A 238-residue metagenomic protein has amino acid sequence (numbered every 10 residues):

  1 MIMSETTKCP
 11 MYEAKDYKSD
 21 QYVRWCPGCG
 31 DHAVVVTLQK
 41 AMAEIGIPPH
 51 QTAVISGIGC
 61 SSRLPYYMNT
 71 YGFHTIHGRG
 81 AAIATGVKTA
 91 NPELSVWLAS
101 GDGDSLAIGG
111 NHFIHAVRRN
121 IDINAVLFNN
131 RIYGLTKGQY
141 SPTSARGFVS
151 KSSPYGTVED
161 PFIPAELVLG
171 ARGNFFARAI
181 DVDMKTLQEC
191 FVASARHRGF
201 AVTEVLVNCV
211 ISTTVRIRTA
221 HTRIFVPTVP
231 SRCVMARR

Functional and structural regions predicted by a protein language model:
I2-Q21: Cofactor-/ligand-binding subdomain signature composed of acidic, glycine-rich, tryptophan-containing flexible loops
I2-S4, L38-I55, N91-E93, G110-I121: Long, contiguous secondary-structure blocks with strong helical propensity
K15-I76: Active-site diphosphate/adenylate-binding microenvironment
Y17-K18, P27, I45-P49, T75 (+5 more regions): Solvent-exposed alpha-helices and their adjacent loops that cap or buttress functional pockets in soluble metabolic
G30, V34, R79-I83, D160-P164: Catalytic-loop motifs flanking and including active-site residues across diverse enzymes
T52, L94-V96, G199-V205: Generic beta-sheet signal
I58-G134: Thiamine diphosphate
A107-N124, F128, I132-R238: Glycine-rich ThDP/TPP pyrophosphate-binding loop and its adjacent helix/strand module within ThDP-dependent enzymes
